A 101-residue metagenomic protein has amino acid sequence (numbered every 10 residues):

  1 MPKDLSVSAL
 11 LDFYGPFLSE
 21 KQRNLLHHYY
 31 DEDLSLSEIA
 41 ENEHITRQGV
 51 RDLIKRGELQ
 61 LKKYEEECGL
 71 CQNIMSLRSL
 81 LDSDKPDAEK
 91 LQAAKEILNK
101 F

Functional and structural regions predicted by a protein language model:
A9-L18: Short amphipathic alpha-helical boundary/capping segments
E20-E32: Short amphipathic alpha helix immediately N-terminal
L25, I39-A40, V50: Hydrophobic positions on the alpha-helical face of helix-turn-helix-like DNA-binding modules
S35-S37: Helix-turn-helix DNA-binding elements, focusing on the entry/boundary residues of the two helices that contact DNA
T46-R47: Helix-turn-helix DNA-binding motif, specifically the short coil turn and the N-cap/start of the second
L53-R56: Residues within the DNA-recognition helix of helix-turn-helix
E58-E65: C-terminal flanking helix
S79-F101: Helix-turn-helix/homeodomain-like alpha-helical modules used for DNA recognition and transcription-factor dimerization
